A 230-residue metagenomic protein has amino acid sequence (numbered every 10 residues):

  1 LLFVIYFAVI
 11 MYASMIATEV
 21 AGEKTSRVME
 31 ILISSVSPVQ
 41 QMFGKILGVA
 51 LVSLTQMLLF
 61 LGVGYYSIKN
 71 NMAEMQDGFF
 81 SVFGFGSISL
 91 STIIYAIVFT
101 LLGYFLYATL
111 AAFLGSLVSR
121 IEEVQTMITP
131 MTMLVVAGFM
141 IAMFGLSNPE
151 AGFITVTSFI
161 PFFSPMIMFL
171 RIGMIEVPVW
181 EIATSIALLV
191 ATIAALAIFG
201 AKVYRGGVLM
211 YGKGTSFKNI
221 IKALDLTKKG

Functional and structural regions predicted by a protein language model:
L2-S14: Long, hydrophobic alpha-helical segments
A13-S34: Transmembrane helix boundary and interhelical loop/hinge segments in multi-pass membrane proteins
S34, V39-Q56, F60, Y95 (+2 more regions): Alpha-helical transmembrane segments of multi-pass membrane proteins
L47-Q76, L102, Y107, A111 (+1 more regions): Hydrophobic alpha-helical transmembrane segments that constitute the membrane-spanning cores of multi-pass membrane
Y65-Y95, I175-V177, E181: Membrane-interfacial helix-loop-helix connectors in multipass membrane proteins
T100-F159: Helical hairpin unit composed of two closely spaced alpha helices linked by a short loop
L117-S119, A191-G230: Junction motif at the cytosolic side of a transmembrane helix
F153-M174: Short hydrophobic, aromatic-rich alpha-helical segments embedded in or entering the lipid bilayer of multi-pass
